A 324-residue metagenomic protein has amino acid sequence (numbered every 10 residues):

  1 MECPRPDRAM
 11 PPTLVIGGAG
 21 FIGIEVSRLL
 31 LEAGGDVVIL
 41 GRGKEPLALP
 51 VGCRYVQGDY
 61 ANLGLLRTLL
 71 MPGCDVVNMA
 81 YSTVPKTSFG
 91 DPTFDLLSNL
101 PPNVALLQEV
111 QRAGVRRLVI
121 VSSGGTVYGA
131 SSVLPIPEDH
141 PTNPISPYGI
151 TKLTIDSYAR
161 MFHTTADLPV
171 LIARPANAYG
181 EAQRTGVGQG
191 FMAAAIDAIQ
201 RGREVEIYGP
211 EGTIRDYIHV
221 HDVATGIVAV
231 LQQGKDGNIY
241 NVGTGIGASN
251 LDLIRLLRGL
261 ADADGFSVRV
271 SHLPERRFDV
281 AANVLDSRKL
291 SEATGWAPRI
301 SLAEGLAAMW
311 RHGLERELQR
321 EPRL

Functional and structural regions predicted by a protein language model:
L14-E32: N-terminal Rossmann NAD(P)H-binding glycine-rich loop of SDR-like oxidoreductase domains
I16, L40, V76-S82, L118-G124 (+2 more regions): SDR active-site strand-loop-helix element
E25, L29, E109, Y158 (+2 more regions): Rossmann-fold NAD(P)-dependent oxidoreductase module
L40-K44, Y60: N-terminal Rossmann-fold cofactor-binding loop
V51-N62: Rossmann-fold cofactor-recognition segment
Y60-S98: NAD(P)H-binding glycine-rich loop region in Rossmannoid oxidoreductase-like domains and their noncatalytic homologs
G90-A105, R117, T126, A130-I172 (+2 more regions): Catalytic helix-loop patch of NAD(P)-dependent Rossmann-fold dehydrogenases
I199-L324: C-terminal substrate-binding subdomain of Rossmann-fold SDR/epimerase-dehydratase oxidoreductases
